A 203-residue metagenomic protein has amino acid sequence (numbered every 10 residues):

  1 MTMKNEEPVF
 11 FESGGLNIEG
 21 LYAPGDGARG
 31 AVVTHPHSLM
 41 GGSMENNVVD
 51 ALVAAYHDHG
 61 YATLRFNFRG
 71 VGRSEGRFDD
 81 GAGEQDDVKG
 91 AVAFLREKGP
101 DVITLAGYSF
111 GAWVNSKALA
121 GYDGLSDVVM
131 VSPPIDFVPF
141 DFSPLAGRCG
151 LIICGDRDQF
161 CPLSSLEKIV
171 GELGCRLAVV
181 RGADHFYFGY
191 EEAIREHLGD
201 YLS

Functional and structural regions predicted by a protein language model:
F11-S13, N17-K98: Serine-hydrolase catalytic machinery in alpha/beta-hydrolase-like enzymes
V102-L105, V128: Conserved alpha/beta-hydrolase fold motif
G107-N115: Gly/Ala-rich beta-loop-alpha elbow adjacent to hydrolase catalytic centers
G124-I135: A conserved short beta-strand
A146-C154, D158: Short beta-strand/loop motif that positions the catalytic acidic residue of the alpha/beta-hydrolase fold
D156-C161, H185-F186: Acidic catalytic loop of the alpha/beta-hydrolase fold
G171-F186: Catalytic histidine neighborhood in serine/cysteine hydrolases with alpha/beta-hydrolase-type architecture
A183-R195: Catalytic histidine-centered segment of alpha/beta-hydrolase-like enzymes
